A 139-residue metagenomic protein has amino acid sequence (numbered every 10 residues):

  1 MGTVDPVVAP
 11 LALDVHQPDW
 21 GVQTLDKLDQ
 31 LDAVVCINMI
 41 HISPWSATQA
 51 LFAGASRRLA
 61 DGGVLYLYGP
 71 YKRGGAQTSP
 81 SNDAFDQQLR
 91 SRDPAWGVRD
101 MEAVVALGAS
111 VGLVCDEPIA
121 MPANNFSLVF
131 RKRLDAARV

Functional and structural regions predicted by a protein language model:
M1-L25: S-adenosyl-L-methionine
D32: Conserved acidic residues
V35: A conserved beta-strand element that flanks and buttresses the S-adenosyl-L-methionine
I42-R58: A short, conserved alpha-helix within the catalytic core of class I
D61-G74: Conserved beta-strand signature within the Rossmann-like core of class I S-adenosyl-L-methionine
K72-P80, S110: S-adenosylmethionine
T78-E102: Conserved Class I S-adenosyl-L-methionine
L113-V139: Core SAM-dependent methyltransferase catalytic element
